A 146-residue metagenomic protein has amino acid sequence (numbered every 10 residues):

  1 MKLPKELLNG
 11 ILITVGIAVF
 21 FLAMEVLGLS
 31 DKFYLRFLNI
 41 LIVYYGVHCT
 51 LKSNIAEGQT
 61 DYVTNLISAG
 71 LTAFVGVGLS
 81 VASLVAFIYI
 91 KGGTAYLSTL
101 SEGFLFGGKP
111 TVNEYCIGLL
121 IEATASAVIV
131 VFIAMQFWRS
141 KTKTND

Functional and structural regions predicted by a protein language model:
M1-N54: Transmembrane alpha-helical insertion/packing segments
L7-V15, F37, L66, G70 (+1 more regions): Hydrophobic alpha-helical transmembrane segments
T14-A18, Y44, V77, V81 (+2 more regions): Transmembrane alpha-helical segments of multi-pass membrane transport proteins and ion-pumping complexes
Y44-L71: Cytoplasmic juxtamembrane interface segments
A69-F87: Hydrophobic alpha-helical membrane-insertion segments
T94-E114: Short, membrane-exposed interhelical loops at transmembrane-helix boundaries
K109-V130: Hydrophobic alpha-helical transmembrane segments
Q136-D146: Cytoplasmic juxtamembrane regions at transmembrane-helix boundaries
